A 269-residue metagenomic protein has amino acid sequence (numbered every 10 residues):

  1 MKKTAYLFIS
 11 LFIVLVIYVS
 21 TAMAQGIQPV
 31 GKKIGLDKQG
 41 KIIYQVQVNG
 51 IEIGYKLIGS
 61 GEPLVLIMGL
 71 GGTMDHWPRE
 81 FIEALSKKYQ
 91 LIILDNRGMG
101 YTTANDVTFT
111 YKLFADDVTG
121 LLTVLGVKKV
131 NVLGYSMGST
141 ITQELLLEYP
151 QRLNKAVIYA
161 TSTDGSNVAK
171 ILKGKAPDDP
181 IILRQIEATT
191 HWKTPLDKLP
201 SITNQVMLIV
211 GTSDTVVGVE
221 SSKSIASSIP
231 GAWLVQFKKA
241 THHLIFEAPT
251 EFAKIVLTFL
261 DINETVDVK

Functional and structural regions predicted by a protein language model:
I51-Y101: Conserved HGGG/HGGXW glycine-rich cap/lid loop of the alpha/beta-hydrolase fold
G98-N131: Active-site loop/oxyanion-hole signature of alpha/beta-hydrolase fold enzymes
K128-G165: Conserved hydrolase catalytic core segment
I182-K198: Active-site nucleophile elbow and catalytic-triad environment of alpha/beta-hydrolase enzymes
I202, L208-V210: Short beta-strand/loop motif that positions the catalytic acidic residue of the alpha/beta-hydrolase fold
S213-V217: Acidic catalytic loop of the alpha/beta-hydrolase fold
V219, K223-H243: Catalytic histidine neighborhood in serine/cysteine hydrolases with alpha/beta-hydrolase-type architecture
A240-A253: Catalytic histidine-centered segment of alpha/beta-hydrolase-like enzymes
